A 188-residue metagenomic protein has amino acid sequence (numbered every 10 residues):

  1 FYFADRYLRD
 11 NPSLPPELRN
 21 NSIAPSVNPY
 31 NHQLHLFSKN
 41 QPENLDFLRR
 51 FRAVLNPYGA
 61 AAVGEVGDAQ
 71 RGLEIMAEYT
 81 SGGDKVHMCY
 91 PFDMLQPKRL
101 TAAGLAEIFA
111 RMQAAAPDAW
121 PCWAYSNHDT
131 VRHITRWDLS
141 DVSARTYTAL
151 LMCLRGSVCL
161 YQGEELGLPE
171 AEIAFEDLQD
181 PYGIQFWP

Functional and structural regions predicted by a protein language model:
F1-P188: Active-site and adjacent substrate-binding regions of carbohydrate-active enzymes
